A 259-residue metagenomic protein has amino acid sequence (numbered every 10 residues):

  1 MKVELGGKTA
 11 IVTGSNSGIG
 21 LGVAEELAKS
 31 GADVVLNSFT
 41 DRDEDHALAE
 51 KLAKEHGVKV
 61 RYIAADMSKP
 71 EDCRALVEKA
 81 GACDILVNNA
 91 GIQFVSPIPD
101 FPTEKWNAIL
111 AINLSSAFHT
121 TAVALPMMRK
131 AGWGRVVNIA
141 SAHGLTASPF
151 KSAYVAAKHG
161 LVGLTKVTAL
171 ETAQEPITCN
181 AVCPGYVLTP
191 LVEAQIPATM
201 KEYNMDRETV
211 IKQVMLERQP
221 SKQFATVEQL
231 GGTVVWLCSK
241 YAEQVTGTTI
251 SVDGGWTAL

Functional and structural regions predicted by a protein language model:
T9, N16-S17: Conserved glycine-rich cofactor-binding loop
I63-A75, T103: The beta1-alpha1 cofactor-binding region of Rossmann-like NAD(H)/NADP(H)-dependent oxidoreductases
P97-I98, P102-L110, V136, M215: Substrate-binding pocket helix/loop in short-chain dehydrogenase/reductase
F118, L125, R129, W133 (+2 more regions): C-terminal substrate-recognition "lid" of short-chain dehydrogenase/reductases
T121, A157, T165: Active-site helix of classical SDR
S141: Residue(s) in the substrate-gating loop at a strand-loop-helix junction that position the organic substrate next
A173, T178, V245-G247: Short, small/polar-rich loop/turn modules that mediate ligand/substrate recognition or access, typified
